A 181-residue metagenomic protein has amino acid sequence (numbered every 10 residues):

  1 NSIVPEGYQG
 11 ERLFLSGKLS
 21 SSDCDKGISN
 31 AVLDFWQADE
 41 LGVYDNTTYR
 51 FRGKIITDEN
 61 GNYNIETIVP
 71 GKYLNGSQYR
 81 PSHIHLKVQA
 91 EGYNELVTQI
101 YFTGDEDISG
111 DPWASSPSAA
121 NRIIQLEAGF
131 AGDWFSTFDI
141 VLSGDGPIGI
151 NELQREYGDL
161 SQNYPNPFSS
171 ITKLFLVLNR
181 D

Functional and structural regions predicted by a protein language model:
N1-I123, F135-G146: Beta-strand-dominated extracellular/periplasmic modules and repeats in secreted or surface-exposed proteins
N151-D181: Glycine-centered coil/turn sites that cap beta-strands in beta-rich domains
